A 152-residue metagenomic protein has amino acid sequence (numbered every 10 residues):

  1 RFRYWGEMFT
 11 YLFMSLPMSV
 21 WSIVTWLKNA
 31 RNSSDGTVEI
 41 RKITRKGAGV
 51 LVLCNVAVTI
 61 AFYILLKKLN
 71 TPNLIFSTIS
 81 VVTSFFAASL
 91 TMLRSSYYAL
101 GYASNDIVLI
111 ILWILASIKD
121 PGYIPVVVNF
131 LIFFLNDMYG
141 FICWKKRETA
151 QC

Functional and structural regions predicted by a protein language model:
R1, I43, V52, I107-A116: Small-residue-rich segments of transmembrane alpha-helices in multi-pass membrane proteins, especially helix faces
R1-M8, I64-N73, L115-P125: Helix-coil boundary and interhelical linker segments in multi-pass alpha-helical membrane proteins
F9-P17, F76-V82, A103-D106, P125-F134: Hydrophobic core segments of alpha-helical transmembrane domains in multi-pass membrane proteins
F13-N32: Membrane-water interface of transmembrane alpha-helices
R45-L65, F134-G140: Hydrophobic core of alpha-helical transmembrane segments in multi-pass integral membrane proteins
V58-T71, T78-Y97: Alpha-helical transmembrane segments in multipass membrane proteins, preferentially the mid-helix core
T91-C152: C-terminal transmembrane-bundle signature of multipass membrane proteins, characterized by strong activation on
